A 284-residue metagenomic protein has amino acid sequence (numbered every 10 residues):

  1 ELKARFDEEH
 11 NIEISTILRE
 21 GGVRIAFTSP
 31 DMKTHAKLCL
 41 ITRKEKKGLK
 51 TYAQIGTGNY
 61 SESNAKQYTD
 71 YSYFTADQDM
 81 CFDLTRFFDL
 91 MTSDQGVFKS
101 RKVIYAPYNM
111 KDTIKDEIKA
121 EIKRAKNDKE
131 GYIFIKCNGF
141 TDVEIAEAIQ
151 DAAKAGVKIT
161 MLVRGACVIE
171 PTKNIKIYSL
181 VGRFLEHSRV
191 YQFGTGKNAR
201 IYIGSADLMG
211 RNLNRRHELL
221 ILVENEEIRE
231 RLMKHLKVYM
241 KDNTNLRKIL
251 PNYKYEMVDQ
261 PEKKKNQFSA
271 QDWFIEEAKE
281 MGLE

Functional and structural regions predicted by a protein language model:
E1-A65, F74, D79-C81, P107-E284: PLD/PLD-like phosphodiesterase catalytic module centered on the HKD motif
Q78-F98, D112-T113: Short, compositionally biased "basic patch" segments
D94-V103, D128: Gly-rich Lys/Arg/Thr-decorated short loops/hinges at beta-loop-alpha junctions or inter-strand turns that position
